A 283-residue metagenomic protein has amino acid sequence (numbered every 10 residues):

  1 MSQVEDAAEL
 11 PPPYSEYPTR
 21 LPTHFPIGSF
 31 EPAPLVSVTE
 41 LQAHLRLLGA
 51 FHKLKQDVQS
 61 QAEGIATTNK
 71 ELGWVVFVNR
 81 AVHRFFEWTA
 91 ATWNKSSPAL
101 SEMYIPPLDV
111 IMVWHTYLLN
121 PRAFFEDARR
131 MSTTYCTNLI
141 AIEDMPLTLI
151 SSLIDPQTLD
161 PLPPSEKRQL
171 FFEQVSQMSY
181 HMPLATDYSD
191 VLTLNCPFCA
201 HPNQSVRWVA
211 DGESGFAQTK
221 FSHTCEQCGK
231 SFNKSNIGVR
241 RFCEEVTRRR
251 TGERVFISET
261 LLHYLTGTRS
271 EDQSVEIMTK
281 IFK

Functional and structural regions predicted by a protein language model:
S2-K283: Intrinsically disordered, low-complexity, repeat-rich regions that form long N- or C-terminal tails or large
